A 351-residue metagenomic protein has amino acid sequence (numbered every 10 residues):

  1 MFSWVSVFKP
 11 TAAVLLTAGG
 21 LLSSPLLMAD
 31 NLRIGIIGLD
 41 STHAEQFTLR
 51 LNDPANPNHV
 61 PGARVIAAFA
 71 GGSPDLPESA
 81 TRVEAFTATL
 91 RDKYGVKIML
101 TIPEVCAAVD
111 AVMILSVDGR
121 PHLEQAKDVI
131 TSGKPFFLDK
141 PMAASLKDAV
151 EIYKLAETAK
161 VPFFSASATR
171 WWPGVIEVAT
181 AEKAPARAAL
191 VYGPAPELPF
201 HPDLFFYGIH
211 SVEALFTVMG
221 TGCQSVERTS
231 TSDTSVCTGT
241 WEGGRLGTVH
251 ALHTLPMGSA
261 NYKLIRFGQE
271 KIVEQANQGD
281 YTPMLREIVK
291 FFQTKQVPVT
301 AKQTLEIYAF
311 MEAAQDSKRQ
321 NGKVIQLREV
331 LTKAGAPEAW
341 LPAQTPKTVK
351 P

Functional and structural regions predicted by a protein language model:
M1-L15: Bacterial N-terminal signal peptides that target proteins for export
F2-W4, M28-S132, K154, T158 (+1 more regions): N-terminal glycine-/serine-/threonine-rich beta1-alpha1-beta2 phosphate-ribose binding loop of Rossmann-like
S23-S24: N-terminal signal peptide c-region/cleavage motif recognized by signal peptidases
L100, L138, F163-S165: Hydrophobic residues in well-ordered beta-strands that form the structural core
V112-M113, Q293-P351: C-terminal helix-rich "cap/oligomerization" subdomain common to oxidoreductases
G133-P135, K140-P141: Short helix/strand-capping hinge loops at secondary-structure junctions that flank key functional elements
M142-H201: A contiguous active-site-proximal alpha/beta segment in oxidoreductase catalytic domains
A189-G258, K302-A309: Rossmann-like dinucleotide-binding domain that binds NAD(P)(H)
